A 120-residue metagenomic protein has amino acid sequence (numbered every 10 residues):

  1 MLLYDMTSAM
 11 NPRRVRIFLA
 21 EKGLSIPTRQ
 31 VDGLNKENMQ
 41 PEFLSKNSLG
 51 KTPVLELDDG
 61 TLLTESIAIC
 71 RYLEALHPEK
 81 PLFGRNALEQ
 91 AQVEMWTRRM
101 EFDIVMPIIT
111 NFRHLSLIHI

Functional and structural regions predicted by a protein language model:
M1-L117: GST-like domain detector, emphasizing the conserved glutathione-binding G-site in the N-terminal thioredoxin-like
